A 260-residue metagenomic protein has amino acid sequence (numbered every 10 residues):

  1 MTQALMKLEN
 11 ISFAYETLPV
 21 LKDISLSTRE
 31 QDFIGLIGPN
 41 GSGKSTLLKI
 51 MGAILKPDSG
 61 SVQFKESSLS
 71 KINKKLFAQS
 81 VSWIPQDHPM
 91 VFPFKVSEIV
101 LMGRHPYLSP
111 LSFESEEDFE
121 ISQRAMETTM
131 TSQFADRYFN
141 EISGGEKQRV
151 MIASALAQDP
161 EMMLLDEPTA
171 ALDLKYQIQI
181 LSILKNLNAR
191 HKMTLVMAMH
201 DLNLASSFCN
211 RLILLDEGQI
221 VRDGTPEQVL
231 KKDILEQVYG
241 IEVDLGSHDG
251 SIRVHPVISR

Functional and structural regions predicted by a protein language model:
I37-P39: The feature captures the beta-strand-to-loop junction immediately N-terminal to the Walker
G52: Helix-to-loop junction immediately C-terminal to a conserved catalytic motif
G60-S68, F77: Conserved ABC transporter NBD signature motif
L101, E116-F134: Conserved ABC ATPase "signature" region
S112, Y138-I142, E146: Conserved ABC ATPase signature
M163-E167: Catalytic Walker B motif of ABC-type/P-loop ATPase nucleotide-binding domains
